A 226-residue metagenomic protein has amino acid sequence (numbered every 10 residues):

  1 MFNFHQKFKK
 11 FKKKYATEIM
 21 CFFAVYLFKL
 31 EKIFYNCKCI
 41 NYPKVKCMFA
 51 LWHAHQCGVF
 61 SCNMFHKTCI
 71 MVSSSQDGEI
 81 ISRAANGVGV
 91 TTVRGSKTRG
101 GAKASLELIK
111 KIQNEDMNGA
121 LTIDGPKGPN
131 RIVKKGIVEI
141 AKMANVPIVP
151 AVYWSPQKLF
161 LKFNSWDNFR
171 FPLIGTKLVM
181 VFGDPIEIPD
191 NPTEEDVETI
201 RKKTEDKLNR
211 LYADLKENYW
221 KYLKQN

Functional and structural regions predicted by a protein language model:
F2-C39, R83: A transmembrane-helix-recognition feature enriched in membrane-embedded lipid enzymes and envelope glyco-/phospholipid
K46-M48, K67, D116-A120, V149: Residue-level preference for the first positions of well-ordered beta-strands
C47-G100, F160: Catalytic core of membrane glycerolipid acyltransferases/transacylases, capturing the structured, soluble-facing
G87-G89, K111-I112, S165-R170: Short, hinge-like loop/turn segments at secondary-structure boundaries
G95, T122, P150-Y153: Generic beta-sheet signal
I109-A144: Catalytic-site beta-strand/loop segments enriched in glycine and acidic/polar residues
K134-P192: A cross-family acyltransferase "interaction/gating" segment
R201-N226: Charged phosphate-binding loop/patch that engages nucleotide di/tri-phosphates or the phosphate backbone of nucleic
